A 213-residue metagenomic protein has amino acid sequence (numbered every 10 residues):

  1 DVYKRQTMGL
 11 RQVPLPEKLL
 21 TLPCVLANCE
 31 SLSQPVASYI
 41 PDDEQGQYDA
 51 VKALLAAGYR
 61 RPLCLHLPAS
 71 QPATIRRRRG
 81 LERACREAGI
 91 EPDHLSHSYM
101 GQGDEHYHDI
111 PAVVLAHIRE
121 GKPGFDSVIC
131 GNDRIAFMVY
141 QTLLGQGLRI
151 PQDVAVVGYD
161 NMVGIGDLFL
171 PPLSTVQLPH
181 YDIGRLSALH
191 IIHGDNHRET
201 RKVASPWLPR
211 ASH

Functional and structural regions predicted by a protein language model:
V2-Y3: Short, small-residue-biased leader/transition segments that mark boundaries at the very start of proteins
Q6-M8, A57, A73, G131-N132 (+1 more regions): Replace "coordinates the UDP/GDP/TDP-sugar" with "coordinates nucleotide-activated sugar donors
M8-Q45, R134, D160-L173: Flexible loop/hinge segments that line or gate small-molecule binding clefts
G9-R11, A69-S70, R77, R134-A136: Alpha-helix capping/helix-boundary segments
A37-C64, H106-A116, A136, L178-N196: Hydrophobic alpha-helical segments within soluble ligand-binding/sensing domains
A50-A88, T200-S212: An alpha-beta-alpha
E82-D109: Short beta-strand elements in bilobed, periplasmic/extracellular small-molecule ligand-binding domains
L115-H213: Flexible loop/turn connectors
